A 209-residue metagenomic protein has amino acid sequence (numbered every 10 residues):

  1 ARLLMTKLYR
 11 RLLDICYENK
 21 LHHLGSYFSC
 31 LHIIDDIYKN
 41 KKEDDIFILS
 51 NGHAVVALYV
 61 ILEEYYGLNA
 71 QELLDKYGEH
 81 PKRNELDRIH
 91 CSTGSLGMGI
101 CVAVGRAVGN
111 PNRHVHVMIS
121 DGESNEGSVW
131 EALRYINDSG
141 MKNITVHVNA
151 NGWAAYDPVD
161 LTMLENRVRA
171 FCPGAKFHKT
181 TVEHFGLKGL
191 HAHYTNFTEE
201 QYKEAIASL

Functional and structural regions predicted by a protein language model:
R2-L3, L13, S26-D35, G189 (+2 more regions): Phosphate/pyrophosphate-binding active-site segments
R2-L8, L74-G78: Short hydrophobic/aromatic-rich motifs at helix boundaries and adjacent loops
L4, G25-S26, S50, S124 (+2 more regions): Catalytic cores of large soluble enzymes that bind and process phosphate-bearing ligands
L4-L21, N149: N-terminal capping segment at the start of a domain
I15-S139: Cofactor-binding active-site loop characterized by glycine-rich and histidine/acidic residues
E64-L68, E72-L86, V102, N110-R113 (+1 more regions): Thiamine diphosphate
